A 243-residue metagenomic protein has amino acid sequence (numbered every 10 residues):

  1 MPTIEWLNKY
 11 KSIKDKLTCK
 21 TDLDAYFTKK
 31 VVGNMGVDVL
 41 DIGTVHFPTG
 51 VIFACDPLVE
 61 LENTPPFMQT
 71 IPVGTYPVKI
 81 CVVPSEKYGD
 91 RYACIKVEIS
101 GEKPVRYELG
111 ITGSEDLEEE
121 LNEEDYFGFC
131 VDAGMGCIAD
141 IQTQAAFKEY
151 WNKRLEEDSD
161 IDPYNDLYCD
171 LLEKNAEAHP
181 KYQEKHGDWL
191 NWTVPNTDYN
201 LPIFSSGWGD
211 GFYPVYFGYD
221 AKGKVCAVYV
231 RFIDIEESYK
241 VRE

Functional and structural regions predicted by a protein language model:
M1-W208, F212-E243: N-terminal domain-onset segments
